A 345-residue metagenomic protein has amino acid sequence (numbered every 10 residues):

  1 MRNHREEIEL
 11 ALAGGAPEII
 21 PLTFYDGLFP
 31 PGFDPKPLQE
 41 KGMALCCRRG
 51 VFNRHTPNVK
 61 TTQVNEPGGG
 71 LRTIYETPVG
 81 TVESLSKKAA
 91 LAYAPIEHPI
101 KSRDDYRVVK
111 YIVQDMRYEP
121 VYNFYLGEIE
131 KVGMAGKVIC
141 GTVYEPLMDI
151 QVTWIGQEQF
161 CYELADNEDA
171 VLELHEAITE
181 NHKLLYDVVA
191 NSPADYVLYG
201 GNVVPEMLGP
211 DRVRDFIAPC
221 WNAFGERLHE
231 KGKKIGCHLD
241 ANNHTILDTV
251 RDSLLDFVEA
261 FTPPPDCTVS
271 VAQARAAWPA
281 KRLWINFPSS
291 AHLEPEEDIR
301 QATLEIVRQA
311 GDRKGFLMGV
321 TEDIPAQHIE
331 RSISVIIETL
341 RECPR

Functional and structural regions predicted by a protein language model:
M1-F29, Y111-R345: Active-site loop segments of alpha/beta catalytic cores
I20, G27-Q63: Segments that shape or occlude catalytic/ligand-binding pockets
P30-F33, G80-S84, I150: Short active-site-adjacent helix-start/loop capping segments
P35-M43, E83-A94, R331-S332: Surface-exposed flexible segments
K36-E40, T62-V64, G156, D298-T303: Short, surface-exposed amphipathic charged segments that create phosphate/polyanion-binding patches used for binding
Q63-D115, A135: A contiguous, low-structure linker/loop signature
